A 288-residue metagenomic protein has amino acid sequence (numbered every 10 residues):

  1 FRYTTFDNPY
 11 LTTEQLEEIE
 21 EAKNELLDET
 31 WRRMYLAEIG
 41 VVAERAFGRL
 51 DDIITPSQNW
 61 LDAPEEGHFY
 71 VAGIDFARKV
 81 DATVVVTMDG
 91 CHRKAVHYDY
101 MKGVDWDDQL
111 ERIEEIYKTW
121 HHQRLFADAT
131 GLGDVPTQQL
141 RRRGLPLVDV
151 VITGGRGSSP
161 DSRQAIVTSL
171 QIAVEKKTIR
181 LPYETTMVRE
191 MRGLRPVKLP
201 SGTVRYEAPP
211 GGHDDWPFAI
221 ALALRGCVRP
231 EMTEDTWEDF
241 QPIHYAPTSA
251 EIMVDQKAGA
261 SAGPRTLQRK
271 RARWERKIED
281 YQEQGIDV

Functional and structural regions predicted by a protein language model:
F1-F6, Y35, Y98, V150: Hydrophobic residues at beta-strand termini and immediately following loops that shape nucleotide-binding pockets
F1-L26, K118, P136-G144: ASCE P-loop NTPase helicase motor core
N8-I74: ATPase catalytic-site recognition across NTP-hydrolyzing enzymes
P64-G90: Gly/Thr-rich phosphate-binding beta-strand-loop-beta motif of the actin/hexokinase/Hsp70
V84, D108-E115, D215-F218: Well-ordered alpha-helical segments embedded in enzymatic catalytic cores
D89-S201, E251-V288: Mg2+-dependent endonuclease catalytic cores in nucleic-acid-processing enzymes, primarily RNase H-like
G193-V254: Charge-patterned, long linear interaction tracts outside catalytic cores
